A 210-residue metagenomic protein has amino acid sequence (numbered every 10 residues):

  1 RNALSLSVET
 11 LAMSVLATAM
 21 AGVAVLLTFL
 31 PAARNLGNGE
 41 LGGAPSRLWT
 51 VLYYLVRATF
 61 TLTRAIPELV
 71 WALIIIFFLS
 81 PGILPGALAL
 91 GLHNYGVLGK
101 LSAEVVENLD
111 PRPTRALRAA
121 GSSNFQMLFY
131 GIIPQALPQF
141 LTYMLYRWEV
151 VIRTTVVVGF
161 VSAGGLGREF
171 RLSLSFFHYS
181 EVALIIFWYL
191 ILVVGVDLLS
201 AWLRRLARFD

Functional and structural regions predicted by a protein language model:
N2-R34, N38: Transmembrane alpha-helix signature in integral membrane proteins
L4, V8, L48-L55, T59 (+5 more regions): Alpha-helical membrane-protein architecture signal
S5, E9, Y53-R64, E104-A119 (+3 more regions): Short amphipathic alpha-helical coupling elements at transmembrane boundaries
L26, L30, A72-F77, G86 (+3 more regions): Transmembrane alpha-helix boundary and packing residues in multipass membrane permease domains and related
A44-G91: Generic hydrophobic transmembrane alpha-helix motif, especially the helices
I74-F77, P81-I132, P138-R147, L198-A201: Membrane-cytosol interface at the C-terminal ends of specific transmembrane alpha-helices in multi-pass membrane
F77, V151-Y189, R208-D210: Glycine-rich helix-loop "coupling/hinge" segments at transmembrane-helix boundaries in multipass transporters
T142, A183-D210: C-terminal transmembrane helix and the adjacent membrane-cytosol boundary/short C-terminal tail of inner/organellar
